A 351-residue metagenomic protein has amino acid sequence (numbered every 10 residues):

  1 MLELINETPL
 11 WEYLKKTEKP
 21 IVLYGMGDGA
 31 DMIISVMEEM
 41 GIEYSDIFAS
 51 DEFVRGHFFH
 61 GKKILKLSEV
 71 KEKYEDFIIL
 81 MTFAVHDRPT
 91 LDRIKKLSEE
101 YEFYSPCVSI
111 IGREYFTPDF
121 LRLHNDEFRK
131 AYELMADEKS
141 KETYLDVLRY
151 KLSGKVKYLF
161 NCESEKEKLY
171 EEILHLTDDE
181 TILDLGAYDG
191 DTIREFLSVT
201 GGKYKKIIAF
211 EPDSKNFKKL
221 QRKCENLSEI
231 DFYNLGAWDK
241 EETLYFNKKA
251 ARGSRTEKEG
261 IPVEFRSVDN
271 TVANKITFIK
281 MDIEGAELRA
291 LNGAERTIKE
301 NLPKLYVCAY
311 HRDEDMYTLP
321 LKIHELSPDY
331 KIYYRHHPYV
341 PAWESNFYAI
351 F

Functional and structural regions predicted by a protein language model:
M1-Y44, S50-F351: Phosphate/nucleotide-binding beta-alpha loop and adjacent structural elements of enzyme active sites
